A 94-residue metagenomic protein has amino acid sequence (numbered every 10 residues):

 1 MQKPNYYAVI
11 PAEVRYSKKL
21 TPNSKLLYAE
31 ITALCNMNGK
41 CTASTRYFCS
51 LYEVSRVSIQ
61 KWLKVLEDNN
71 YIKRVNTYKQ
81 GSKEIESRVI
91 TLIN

Functional and structural regions predicted by a protein language model:
M1-S58, V65-I72, Q80-S87: Short recognition helix of helix-turn-helix/winged-helix DNA-binding domains
